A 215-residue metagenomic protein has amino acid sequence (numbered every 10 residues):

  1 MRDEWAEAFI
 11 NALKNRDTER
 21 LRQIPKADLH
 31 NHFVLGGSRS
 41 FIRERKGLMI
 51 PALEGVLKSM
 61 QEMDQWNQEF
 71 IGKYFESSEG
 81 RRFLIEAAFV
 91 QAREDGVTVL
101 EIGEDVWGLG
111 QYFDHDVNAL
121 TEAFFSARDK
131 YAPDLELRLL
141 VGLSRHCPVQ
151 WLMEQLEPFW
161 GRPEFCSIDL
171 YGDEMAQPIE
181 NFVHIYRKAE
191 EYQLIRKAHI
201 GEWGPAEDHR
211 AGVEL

Functional and structural regions predicted by a protein language model:
M1-L194, E202-L215: Metal-cofactor-binding active-site regions of metalloenzymes
H199: Active-site glycine-centered loops adjacent to acidic/histidine catalytic or metal-binding residues that shape
